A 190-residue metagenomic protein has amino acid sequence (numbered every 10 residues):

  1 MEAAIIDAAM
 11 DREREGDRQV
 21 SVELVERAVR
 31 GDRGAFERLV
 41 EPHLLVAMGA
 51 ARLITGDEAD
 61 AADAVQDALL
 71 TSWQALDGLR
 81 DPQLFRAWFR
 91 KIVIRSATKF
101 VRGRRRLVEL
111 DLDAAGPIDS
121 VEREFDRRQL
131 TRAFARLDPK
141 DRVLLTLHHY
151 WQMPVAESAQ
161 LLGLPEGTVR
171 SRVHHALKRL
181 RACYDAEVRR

Functional and structural regions predicted by a protein language model:
E2-R12, R27, R123-E124, R132-R136 (+2 more regions): C-terminal edge and immediately downstream basic/flexible tail or linker adjoining helix-turn-helix-like DNA-binding
A4-A9, R14-S21, K99, R105-A133 (+1 more regions): Internal acidic/polar
R12-E15, R27-R38, M48-D67, E166 (+1 more regions): Short, charged helix-capping/linker segments at alpha-helix termini
V29-R30, L53-G56, Q66-L84, G103-L107 (+1 more regions): Sigma70-family region 2
L39, H43, A47, A68 (+2 more regions): Residue-level preference for hydrophobic side chains embedded in well-ordered alpha helices
P42-L45, I54, T146-P154: Short helix-capping/turn signature of helix-turn-helix
Q74-D81, K91-D111, R123-D126, H175 (+1 more regions): Arg/Lys-rich amphipathic alpha helix in sigma70-family domain 2
A135-V143, W151-T168, K178-A182: Helix-turn-helix DNA-binding module
